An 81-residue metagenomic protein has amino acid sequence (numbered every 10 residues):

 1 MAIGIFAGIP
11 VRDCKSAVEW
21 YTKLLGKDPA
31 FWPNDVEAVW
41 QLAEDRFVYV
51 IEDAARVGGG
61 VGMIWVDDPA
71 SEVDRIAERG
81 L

Functional and structural regions predicted by a protein language model:
M1-A2, A54, D74: N-terminal hydrophobic or amphipathic segments with adjacent small-residue motifs that include Sec signal peptides
M1-E19, G60-I64: N-terminal beta-strand motif that seeds the catalytic metal site of vicinal oxygen chelate
F6, W20-Y21, F31, W40: Aromatic side chains
F6-G8, V39-E44, V66: Short, functional N-terminal and low-complexity linear motifs
D13-C14, G62-L81: Vicinal oxygen chelate
A17-T22, I76: Conserved active-site tyrosine of GNAT-family acetyltransferases
L24-A30, G80-L81: Conserved acetyl-CoA-binding loop of GNAT-fold acetyltransferases
K27-G60: Conserved short beta-strand elements that form part of the metal-binding/catalytic scaffold of enzyme active sites
